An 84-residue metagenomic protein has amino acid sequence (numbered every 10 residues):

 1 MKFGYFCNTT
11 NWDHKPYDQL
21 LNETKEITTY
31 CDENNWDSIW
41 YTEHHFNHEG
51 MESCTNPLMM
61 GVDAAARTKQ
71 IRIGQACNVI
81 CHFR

Functional and structural regions predicted by a protein language model:
M1-R67, I71-R72: N-terminal beta1-alpha1-beta2 module of alpha/beta enzyme domains
N11, A76-H82: The substrate-binding groove and active-site-proximal loops of carbohydrate-active enzymes, especially glycoside
D32, H82-R84: Conserved N-terminal glycine/acidic-rich loop preference
